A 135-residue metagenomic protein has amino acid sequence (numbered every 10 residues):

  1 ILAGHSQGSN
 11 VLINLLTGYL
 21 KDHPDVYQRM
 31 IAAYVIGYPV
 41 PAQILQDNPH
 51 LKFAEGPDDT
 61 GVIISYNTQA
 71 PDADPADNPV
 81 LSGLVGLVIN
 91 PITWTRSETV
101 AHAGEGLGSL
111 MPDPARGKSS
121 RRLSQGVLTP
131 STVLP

Functional and structural regions predicted by a protein language model:
L2-L12: Gly/Ala-rich beta-loop-alpha elbow adjacent to hydrolase catalytic centers
T17-P135: Surface cap/lid and interfacial helix-loop subdomains adjacent to catalytic sites that gate substrate access
